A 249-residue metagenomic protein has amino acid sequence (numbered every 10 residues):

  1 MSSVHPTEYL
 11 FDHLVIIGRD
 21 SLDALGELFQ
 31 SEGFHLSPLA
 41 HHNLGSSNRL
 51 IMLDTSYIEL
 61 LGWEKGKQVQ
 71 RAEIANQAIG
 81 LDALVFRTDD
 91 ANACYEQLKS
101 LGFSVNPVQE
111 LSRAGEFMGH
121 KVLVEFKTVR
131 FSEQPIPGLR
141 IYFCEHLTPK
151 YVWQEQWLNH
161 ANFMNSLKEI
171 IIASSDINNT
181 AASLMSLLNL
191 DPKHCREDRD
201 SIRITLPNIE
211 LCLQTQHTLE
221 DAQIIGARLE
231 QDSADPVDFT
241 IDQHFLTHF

Functional and structural regions predicted by a protein language model:
M1: Non-catalytic, low-structured ubiquitin/UBL-interacting segments
V4-H5: Charged, alpha-helix-forming regions
Y9-D20, R49, R71-L98, S166-D176 (+2 more regions): Vicinal oxygen chelate
I17-I58, E64, S100, V108-V122 (+3 more regions): Core segments of cupin and vicinal oxygen chelate
L22-D23, V69-Q70, E155-Q156: Short, flexible segments with low predicted structural confidence
G45, I79-G80, P137: Short, basic and Ser/Thr-rich N-terminal targeting/leader segments
L50, E59, E96-M164, K193-F249: Vicinal oxygen chelate
E59-A75: Short, flexible helix-coil linker/hinge segments at the edges of structured domains or between repeats
